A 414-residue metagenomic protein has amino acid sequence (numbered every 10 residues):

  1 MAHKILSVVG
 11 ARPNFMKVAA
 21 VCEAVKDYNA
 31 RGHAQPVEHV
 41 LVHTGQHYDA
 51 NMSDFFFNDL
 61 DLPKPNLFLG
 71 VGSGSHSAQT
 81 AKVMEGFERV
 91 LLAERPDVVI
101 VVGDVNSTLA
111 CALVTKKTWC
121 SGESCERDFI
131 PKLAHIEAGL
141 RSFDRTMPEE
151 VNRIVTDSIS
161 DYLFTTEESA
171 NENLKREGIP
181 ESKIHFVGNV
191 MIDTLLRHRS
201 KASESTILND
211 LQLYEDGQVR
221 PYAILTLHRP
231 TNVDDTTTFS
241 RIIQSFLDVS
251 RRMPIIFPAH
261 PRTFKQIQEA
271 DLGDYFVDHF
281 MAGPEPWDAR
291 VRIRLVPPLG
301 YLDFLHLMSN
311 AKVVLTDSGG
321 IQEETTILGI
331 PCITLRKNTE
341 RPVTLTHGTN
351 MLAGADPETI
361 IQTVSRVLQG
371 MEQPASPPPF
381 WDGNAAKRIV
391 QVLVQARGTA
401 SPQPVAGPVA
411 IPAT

Functional and structural regions predicted by a protein language model:
L6-V9, N14-H33, F55-F56, L67-E181: Active-site and donor-binding regions of nucleotide-sugar-utilizing enzymes
H33, Q46, D54, A202-N310: Donor-nucleotide binding loops and adjacent catalytic segments primarily of GT-B fold Leloir glycosyltransferases
G45-P63: N-terminal beta-loop-helix "entrance" segment that forms/cooperates in small-molecule cofactor or anionic ligand
Q46-N51, G70, T156-T237, A353: A nucleotide-sugar donor-handling region in carbohydrate enzymes
V90-D97, D216-Q218, N310, A396: Glycine-rich phosphate-binding loop signature in dinucleotide/nucleotide-binding domains
V101, C125-D128, L163, F304-T344: A donor-sugar binding/catalytic signature common to diverse glycosyltransferases and related nucleotide-sugar
R341-R366, P374-K387: Change "using UDP/GDP/dTDP sugars" to "using nucleotide sugars
Q369-T414: C-terminal amphipathic helix plus adjacent low-complexity, charged tail appended to glycosyltransferase catalytic
